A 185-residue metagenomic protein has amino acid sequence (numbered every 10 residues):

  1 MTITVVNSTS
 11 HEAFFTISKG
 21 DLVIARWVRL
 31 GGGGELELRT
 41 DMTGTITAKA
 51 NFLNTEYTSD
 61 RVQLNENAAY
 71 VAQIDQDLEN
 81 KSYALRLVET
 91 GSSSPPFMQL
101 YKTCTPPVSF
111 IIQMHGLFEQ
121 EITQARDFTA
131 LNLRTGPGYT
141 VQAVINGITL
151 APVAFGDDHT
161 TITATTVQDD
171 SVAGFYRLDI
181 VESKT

Functional and structural regions predicted by a protein language model:
M1-T185: Intrinsically disordered, low-complexity segments enriched in small/polar residues
